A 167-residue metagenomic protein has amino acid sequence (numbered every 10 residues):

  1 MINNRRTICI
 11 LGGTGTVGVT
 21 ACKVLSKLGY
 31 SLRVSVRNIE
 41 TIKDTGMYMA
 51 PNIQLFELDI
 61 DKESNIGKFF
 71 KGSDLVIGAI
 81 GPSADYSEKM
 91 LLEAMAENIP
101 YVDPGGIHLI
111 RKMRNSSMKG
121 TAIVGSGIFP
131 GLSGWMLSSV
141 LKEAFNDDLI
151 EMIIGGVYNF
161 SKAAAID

Functional and structural regions predicted by a protein language model:
I8-L28: N-terminal Rossmann NAD(P)H-binding glycine-rich loop of SDR-like oxidoreductase domains
S35-I39, I60: N-terminal Rossmann-fold cofactor-binding loop
E57-G72, P82: Conserved Rossmann-fold cofactor-binding substructure of NAD(P)-dependent oxidoreductases
K62-N65, Y86, K112-M113: Short acidic active-site motifs
F70, D74-A79, Y101-D103: N-terminal Rossmann-like NAD(P) cofactor-binding module of classical short-chain dehydrogenase/reductase
P82, L91-I110: ADP-ribose/adenylate-binding Rossmann-like module
P104-A122: Rossmann-fold NAD(P)-binding glycine/threonine-rich loop
F129, S133, L137-D167: Conserved anion/nucleotide-ligand pocket segment
